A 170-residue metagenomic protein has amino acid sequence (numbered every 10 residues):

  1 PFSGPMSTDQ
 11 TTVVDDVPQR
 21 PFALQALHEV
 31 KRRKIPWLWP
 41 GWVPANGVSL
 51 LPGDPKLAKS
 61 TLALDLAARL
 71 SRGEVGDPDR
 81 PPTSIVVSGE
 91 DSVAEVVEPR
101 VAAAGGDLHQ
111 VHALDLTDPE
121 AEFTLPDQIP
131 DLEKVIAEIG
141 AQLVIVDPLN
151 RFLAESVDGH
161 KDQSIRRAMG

Functional and structural regions predicted by a protein language model:
P1-V17: Short, small/acidic-rich helices and loops at N termini and domain boundaries of DNA replication/processing enzymes
V13-L38: N-terminal pre-Walker A segment at the start of P-loop NTPase domains
K34, W39-P40, P44, P55-L57 (+1 more regions): Conserved inter-motif catalytic segment of the P-loop NTP-binding fold
V48: Walker A (P-loop) ATP-phosphate-binding motif of ABC ATPase nucleotide-binding domains
L51: Hydrophobic anchor at the beta1->P-loop junction of P-loop NTPases
L62-L66: Hydrophobic positions on the alpha1 helix immediately C-terminal to the Walker A/P-loop
R72-G73, S164-G170: Substrate-engagement module of ASCE P-loop NTPases
